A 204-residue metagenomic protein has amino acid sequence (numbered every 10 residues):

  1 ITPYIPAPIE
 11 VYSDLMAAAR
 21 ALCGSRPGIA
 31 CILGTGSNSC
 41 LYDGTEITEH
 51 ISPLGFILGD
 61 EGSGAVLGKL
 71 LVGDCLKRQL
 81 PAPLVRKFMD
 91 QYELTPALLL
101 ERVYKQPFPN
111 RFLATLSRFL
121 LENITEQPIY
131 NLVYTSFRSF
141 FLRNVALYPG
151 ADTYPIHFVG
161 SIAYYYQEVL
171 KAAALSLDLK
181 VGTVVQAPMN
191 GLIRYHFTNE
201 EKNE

Functional and structural regions predicted by a protein language model:
I1-R86: Phosphate-binding/catalytic loop of phosphoryl-transfer enzymes
T2-P3, A21-I29, L70-E204: ATP-binding/phosphotransfer module of carbohydrate and carboxylate kinases, centering on a glycine-rich
